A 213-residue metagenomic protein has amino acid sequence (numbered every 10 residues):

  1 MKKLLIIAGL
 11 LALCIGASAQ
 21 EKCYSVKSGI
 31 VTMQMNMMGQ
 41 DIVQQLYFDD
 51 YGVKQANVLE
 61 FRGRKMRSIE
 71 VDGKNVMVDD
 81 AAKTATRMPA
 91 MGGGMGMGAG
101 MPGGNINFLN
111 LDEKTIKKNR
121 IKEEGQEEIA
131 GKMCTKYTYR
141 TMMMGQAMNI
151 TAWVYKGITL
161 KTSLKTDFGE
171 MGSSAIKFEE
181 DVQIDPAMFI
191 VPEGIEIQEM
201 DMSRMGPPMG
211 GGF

Functional and structural regions predicted by a protein language model:
L4-I15: Sec-dependent N-terminal signal peptides
I15-E21: Bacterial Sec-dependent signal peptides at the C-terminal "C-region" and cleavage site
E21-F213: Extended soluble regions of mature proteins
